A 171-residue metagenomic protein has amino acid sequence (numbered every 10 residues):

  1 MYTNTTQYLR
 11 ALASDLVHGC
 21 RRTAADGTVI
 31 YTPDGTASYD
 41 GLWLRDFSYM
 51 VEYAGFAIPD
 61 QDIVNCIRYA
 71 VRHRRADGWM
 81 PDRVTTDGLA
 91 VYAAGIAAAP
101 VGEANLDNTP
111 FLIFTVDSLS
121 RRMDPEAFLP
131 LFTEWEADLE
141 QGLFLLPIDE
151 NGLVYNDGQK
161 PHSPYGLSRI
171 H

Functional and structural regions predicted by a protein language model:
M1-L42, V64-N65, Y69, G78-M80: Low-complexity, Ser/Thr/Pro/Gly-enriched N-terminal "stalk/linker" regions
N4, L131-E134: Soluble or luminal CAZymes and related metallo-dependent hydrolases
A11, D15, Y69-A76, S118 (+1 more regions): Alpha-helical scaffold segments in carbohydrate-active enzymes
I30, T36-S38, D82-F111, D117-R121 (+2 more regions): The feature captures the catalytic groove of carbohydrate-active enzymes
Y31-P33, R45-D46, E136-A137: Short hydrophobic/aromatic segments of transmembrane alpha-helices and their interfaces
S38-Y49, I58, E103-F114, E134: Aromatic- and histidine-enriched alpha-helix N-cap/loop-to-helix transition segments that scaffold the rims
D46-D77: Alpha-helical support elements that line or immediately flank enzyme active sites and cofactor-binding pockets
Q61-V64, E126, P130: Short, solvent-exposed positions on alpha-helices
